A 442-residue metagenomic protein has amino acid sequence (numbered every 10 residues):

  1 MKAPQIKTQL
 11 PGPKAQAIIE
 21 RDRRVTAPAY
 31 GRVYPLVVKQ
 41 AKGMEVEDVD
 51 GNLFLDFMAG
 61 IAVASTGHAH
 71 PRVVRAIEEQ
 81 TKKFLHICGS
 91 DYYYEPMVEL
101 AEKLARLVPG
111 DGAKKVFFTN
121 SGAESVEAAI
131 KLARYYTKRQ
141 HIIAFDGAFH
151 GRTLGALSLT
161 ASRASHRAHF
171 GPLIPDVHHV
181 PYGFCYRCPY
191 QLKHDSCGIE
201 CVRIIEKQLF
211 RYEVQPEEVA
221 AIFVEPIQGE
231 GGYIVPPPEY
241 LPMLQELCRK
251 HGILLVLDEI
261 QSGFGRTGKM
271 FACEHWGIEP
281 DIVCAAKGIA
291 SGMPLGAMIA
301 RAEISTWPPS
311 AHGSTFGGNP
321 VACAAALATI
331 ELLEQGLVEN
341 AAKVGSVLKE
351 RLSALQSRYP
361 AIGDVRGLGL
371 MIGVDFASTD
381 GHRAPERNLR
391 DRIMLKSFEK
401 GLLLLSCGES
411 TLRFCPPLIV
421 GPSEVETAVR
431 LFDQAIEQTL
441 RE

Functional and structural regions predicted by a protein language model:
M1-E442: Conserved N-terminal phosphate-binding loop of PLP-dependent enzymes in the Aspartate aminotransferase
